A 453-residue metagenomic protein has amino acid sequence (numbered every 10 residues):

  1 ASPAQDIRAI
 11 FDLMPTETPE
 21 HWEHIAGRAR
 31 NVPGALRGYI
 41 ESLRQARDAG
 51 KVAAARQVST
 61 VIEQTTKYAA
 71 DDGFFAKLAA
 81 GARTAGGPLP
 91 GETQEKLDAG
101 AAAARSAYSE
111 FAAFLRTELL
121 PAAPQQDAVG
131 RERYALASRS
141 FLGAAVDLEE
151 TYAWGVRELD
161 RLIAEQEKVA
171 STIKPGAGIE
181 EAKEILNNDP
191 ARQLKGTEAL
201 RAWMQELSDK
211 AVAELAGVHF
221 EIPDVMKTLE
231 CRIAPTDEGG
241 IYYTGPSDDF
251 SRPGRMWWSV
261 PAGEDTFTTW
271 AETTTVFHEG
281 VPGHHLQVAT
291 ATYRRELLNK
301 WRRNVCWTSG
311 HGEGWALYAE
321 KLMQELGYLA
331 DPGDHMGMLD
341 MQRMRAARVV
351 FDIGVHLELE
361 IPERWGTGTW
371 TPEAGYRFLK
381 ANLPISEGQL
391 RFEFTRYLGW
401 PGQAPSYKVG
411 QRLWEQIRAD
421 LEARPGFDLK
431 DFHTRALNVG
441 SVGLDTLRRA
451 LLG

Functional and structural regions predicted by a protein language model:
A1-G453: N-terminal maturation segment of proteins
